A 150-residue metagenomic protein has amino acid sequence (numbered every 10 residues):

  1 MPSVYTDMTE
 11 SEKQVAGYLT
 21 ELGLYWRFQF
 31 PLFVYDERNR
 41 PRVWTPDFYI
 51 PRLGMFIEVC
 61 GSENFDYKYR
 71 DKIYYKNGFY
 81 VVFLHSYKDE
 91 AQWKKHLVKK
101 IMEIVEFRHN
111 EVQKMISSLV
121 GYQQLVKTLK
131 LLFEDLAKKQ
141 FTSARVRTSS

Functional and structural regions predicted by a protein language model:
M1-S150: Nucleic-acid endo/exonuclease domains
